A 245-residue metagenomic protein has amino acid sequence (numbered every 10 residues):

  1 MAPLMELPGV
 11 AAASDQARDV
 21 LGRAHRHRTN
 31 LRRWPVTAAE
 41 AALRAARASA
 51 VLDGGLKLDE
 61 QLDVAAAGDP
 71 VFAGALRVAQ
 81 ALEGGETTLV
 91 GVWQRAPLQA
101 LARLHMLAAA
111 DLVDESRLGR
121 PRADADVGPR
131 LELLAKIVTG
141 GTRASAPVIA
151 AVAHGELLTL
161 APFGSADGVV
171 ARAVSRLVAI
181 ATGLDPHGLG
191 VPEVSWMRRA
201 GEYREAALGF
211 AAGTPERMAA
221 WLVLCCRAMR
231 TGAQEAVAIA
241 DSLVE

Functional and structural regions predicted by a protein language model:
M1-E245: FIC/Doc superfamily catalytic core
